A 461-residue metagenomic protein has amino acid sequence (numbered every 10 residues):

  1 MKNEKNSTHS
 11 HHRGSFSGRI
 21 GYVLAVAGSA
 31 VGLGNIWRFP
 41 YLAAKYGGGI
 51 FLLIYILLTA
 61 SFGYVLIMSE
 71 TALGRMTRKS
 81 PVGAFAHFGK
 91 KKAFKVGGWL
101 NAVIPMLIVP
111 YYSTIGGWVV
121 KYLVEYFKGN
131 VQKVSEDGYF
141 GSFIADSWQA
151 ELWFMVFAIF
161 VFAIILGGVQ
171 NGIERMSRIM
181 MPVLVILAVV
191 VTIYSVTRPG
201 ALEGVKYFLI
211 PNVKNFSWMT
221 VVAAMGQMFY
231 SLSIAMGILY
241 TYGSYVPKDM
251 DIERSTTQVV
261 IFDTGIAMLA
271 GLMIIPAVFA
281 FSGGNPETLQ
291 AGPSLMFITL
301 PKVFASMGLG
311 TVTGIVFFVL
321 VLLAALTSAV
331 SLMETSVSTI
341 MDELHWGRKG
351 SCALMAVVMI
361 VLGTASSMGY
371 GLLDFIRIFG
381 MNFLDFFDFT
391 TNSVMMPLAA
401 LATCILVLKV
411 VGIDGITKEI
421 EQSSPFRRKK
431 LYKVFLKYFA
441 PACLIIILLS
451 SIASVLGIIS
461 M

Functional and structural regions predicted by a protein language model:
M1-W37, L66-T71, R75-F88, K92-W99 (+2 more regions): Membrane-interface "cap" regions at the ends of multi-pass membrane proteins
K2, H9, G83, G116-A145 (+7 more regions): Helix-loop-helix connectors at the membrane interface of multi-pass transporters/channels
K2-H12, F16, E174, R178-L326 (+1 more regions): Membrane-embedded translocation segments of transport machinery
S10-R13, Y41-Y46, P81-L100, S113-Q170 (+5 more regions): Inter-helical loop and helix-membrane interface segments of multi-pass membrane transporters/permeases
S15-V26, I50-I54, K92-M106, L152-F157 (+6 more regions): Select transmembrane alpha-helical segments in multipass membrane proteins
G18-L58, G243, R254-T257, I261-T264 (+2 more regions): Transmembrane helix-boundary motif of multi-pass solute transporters/channels
A43-S69, Q149, M395-A399: Extracellular loop-to-transmembrane helix junctions
V96-A102, H345-A356, D388-L444: C-terminal membrane-solvent junction of multi-pass transporters and transport-like membrane proteins
